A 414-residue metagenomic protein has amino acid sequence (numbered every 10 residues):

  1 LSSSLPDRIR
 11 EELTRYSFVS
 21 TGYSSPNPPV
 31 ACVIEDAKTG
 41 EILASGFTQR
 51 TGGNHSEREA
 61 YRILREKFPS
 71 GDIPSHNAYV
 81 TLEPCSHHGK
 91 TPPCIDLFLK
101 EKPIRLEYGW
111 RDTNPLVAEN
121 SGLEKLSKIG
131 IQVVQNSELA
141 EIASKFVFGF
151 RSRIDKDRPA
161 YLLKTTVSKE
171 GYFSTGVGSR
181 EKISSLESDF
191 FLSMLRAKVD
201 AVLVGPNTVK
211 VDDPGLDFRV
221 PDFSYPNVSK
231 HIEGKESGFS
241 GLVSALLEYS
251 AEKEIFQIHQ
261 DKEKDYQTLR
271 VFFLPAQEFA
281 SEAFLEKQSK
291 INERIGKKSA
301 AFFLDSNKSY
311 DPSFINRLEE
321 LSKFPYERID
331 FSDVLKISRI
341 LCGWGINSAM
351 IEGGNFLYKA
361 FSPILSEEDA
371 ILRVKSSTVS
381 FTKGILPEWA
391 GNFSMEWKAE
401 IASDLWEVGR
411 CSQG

Functional and structural regions predicted by a protein language model:
L1-S24, F68-G71, H88-E368, L372-G414: Zinc-dependent deaminase
P28, N54-E57, A78-L97, L116-V117: Local cysteine-cluster metal-coordination motifs and their immediate loop/turn environment, predominantly Fe-S cluster
P29-A37, T165-T166, E407: Short beta-strand scaffold segments in enzyme catalytic cores
C32, I42-I63, E138: N-terminal beta-alpha supersecondary unit
D36-L43, G171: Short, glycine-anchored, charge-dense loop/turn motifs used at functional sites
I42-N54, N77-S86, K264-F273, M350: Acidic/glycine-enriched edge-of-secondary-structure segments
E57-Y79: Flexible, acidic active-site loops/lids enriched in D/E/S/T/G that coordinate Mg2+ and/or position polar
